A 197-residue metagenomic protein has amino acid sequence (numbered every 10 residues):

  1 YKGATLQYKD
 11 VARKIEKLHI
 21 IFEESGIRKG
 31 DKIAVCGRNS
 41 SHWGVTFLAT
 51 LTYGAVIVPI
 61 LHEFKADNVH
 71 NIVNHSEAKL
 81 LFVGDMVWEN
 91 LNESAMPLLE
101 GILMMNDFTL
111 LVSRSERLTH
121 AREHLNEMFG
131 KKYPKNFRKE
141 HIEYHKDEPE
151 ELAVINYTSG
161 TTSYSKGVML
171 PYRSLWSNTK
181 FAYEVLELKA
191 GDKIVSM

Functional and structural regions predicted by a protein language model:
Y1-L48, K65-H70, L170-R173: Conserved AMP-binding/adenylate-forming core of the ANL superfamily
Q7-K9, Y144-K146, A153-S177: Conserved AMP-binding A3 loop
V11-K17, P149, V168-K189: Conserved structural elements of the adenylate-forming
E24-S25, T52-G130, I142: Structural core segment of the AMP-binding/adenylate-forming
D31, V35, S174, L186-M197: Conserved AMP-binding loop of ANL adenylate-forming enzymes
L48-Y53, K193: Conserved short alpha-helical elements in the N-terminal third of ANL/AMP-binding
R122-Y157, Y164, E187-K193: Conserved pre-ATP/AMP-binding loop-to-beta segment of ANL
